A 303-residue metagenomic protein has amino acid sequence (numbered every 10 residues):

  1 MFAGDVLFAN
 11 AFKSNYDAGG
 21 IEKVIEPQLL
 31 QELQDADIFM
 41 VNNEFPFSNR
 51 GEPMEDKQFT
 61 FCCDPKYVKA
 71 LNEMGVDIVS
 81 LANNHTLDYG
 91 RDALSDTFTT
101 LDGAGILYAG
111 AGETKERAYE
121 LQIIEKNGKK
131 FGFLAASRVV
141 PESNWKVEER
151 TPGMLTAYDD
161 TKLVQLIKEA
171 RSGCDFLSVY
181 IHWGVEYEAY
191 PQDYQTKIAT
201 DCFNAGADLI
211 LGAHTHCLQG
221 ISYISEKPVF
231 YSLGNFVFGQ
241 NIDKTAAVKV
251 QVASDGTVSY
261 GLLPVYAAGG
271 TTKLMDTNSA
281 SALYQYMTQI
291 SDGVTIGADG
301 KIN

Functional and structural regions predicted by a protein language model:
M1-N303: Acidic, metal/ion-coordinating pockets
